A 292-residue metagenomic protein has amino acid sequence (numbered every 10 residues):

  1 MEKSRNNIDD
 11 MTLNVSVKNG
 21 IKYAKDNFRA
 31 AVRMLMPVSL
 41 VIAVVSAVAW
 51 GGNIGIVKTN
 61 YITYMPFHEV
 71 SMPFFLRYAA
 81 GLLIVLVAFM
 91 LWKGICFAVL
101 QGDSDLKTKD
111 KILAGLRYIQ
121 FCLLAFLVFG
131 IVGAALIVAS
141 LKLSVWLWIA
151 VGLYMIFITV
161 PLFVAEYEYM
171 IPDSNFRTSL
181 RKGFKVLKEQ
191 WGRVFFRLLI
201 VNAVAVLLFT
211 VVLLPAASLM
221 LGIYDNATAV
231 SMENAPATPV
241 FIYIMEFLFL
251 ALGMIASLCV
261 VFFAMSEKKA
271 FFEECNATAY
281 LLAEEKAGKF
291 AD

Functional and structural regions predicted by a protein language model:
E2-N7, G55-M72, W92-L106, I158-F176 (+1 more regions): Juxtamembrane transition segments at transmembrane-helix termini in multipass membrane proteins
S4, I8-I42, T108-V132, V160-F209 (+1 more regions): Interfacial aromatic "cap" segments that immediately flank transmembrane helices in multipass membrane proteins
M11-V15, N19-A80: N-terminal start-of-domain structural block
I21-N27, P66-M72, I112-A114, S140 (+2 more regions): Helix-boundary and loop/linker segments of multi-pass membrane transporters
R33-I54, L76-M90, Q120-T159, R197-Y224 (+1 more regions): Hydrophobic alpha-helical transmembrane segments in multi-pass membrane proteins
Y64-F129: Charged/polar interaction segments and conserved charged motifs
